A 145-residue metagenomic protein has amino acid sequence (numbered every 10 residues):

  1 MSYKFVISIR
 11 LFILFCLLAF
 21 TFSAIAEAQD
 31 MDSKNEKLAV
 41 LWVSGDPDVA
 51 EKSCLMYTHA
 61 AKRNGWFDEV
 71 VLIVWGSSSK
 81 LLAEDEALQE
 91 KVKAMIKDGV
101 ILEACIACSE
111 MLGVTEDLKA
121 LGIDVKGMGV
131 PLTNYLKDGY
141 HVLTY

Functional and structural regions predicted by a protein language model:
M1-S8: N-terminal secretory signal peptides that target proteins for export/translocation
R10-S23: Bacterial N-terminal signal peptides
A26-D30: Boundary at the C-terminal end of the N-terminal hydrophobic targeting segment
A39-C54, S78-A83: Short, glycine-rich nucleotide/cofactor-binding loops
E51-N64: Histidine-anchored nucleotide/phosphate-binding helix
T58, E69-G76, L102-C108: Short internal beta-strands
A87-T115: A glycine-rich helix N-cap at a beta->alpha junction
A94, E103, G113, K119-L136 (+1 more regions): A short aromatic-anchored loop/beta-hairpin motif
